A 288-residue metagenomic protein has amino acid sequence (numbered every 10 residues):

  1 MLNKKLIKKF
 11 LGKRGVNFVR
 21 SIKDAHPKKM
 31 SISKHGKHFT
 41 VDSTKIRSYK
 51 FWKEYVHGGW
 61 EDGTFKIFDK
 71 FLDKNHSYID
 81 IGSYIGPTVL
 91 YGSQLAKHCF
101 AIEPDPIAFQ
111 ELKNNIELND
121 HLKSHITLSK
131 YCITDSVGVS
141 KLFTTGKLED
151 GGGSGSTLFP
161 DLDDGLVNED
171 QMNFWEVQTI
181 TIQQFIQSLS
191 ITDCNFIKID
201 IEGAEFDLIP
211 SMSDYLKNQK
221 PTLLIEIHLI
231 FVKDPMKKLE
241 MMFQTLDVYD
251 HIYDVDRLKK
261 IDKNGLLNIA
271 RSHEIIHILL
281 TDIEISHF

Functional and structural regions predicted by a protein language model:
M1-H125, G165-E176, Q187-T192, D254-F288: S-adenosyl-L-methionine
Y55-S77, K141, T157-Q219, F231-K237: Short internal loop-to-helix segment that lines adenine-nucleotide cofactor pockets
S83-I85, P106, D135, I201-E205 (+1 more regions): Short, glycine/acidic-enriched loop or turn micro-motifs at the edges of active sites
K113-I180: S-adenosyl-L-methionine
K220-I227: Conserved beta-strand signature within the Rossmann-like core of class I S-adenosyl-L-methionine
E240-Y253: Conserved Class I S-adenosyl-L-methionine
